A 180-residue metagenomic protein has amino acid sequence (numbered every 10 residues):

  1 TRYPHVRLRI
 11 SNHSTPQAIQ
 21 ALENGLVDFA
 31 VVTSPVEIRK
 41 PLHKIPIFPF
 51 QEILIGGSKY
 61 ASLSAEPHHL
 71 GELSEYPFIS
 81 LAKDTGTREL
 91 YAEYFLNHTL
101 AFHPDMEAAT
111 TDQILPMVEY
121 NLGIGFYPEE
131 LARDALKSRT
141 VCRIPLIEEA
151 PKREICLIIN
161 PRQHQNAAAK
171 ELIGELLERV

Functional and structural regions predicted by a protein language model:
T1-P4, L26, G71, R88-A101: Ligand-binding cleft/hinge of the Venus flytrap
T1-R39, A108: Central regulatory/effector-binding core of bacterial HTH transcription factors
E23-V31, E52, L100, V118-I124 (+1 more regions): Alpha-to-beta junction loops
T33-K40, E93, D112-V141: A ligand-binding cleft/hinge motif common to bilobed small-molecule-binding domains
R39-A82: Flexible hinge/capping segments at coil-to-helix
H43-I53, S138-K152: Short beta-strand->loop
S62-L63, P77-H98, Q165-A167, I173-G174 (+1 more regions): Secondary-structure junction motif
C142-V180: A late-sequence structural motif
